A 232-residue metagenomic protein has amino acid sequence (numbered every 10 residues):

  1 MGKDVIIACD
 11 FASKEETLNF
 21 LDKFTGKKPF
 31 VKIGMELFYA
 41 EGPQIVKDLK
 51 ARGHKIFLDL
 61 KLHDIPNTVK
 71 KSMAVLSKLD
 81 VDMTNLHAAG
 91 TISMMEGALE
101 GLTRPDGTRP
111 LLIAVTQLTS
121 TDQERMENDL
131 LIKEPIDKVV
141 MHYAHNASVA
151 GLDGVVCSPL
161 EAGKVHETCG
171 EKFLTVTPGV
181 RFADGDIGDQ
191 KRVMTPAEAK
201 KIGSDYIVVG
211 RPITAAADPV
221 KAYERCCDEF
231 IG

Functional and structural regions predicted by a protein language model:
M1-F20, A162-G170, M194, D228-G232: N-terminal amphipathic alpha-helix/helix-capping segment at the start of soluble metabolic enzymes
G2, T68-S72, S77-D153, E161 (+2 more regions): Conserved anion-binding
K3-C9, V31-I33, I56-L60, T84-L86 (+4 more regions): Hydrophobic faces of well-ordered beta-strands that scaffold small-molecule active sites in alpha/beta enzyme cores
A12-F24, N67-V75, E134-N146, K191-E198: Short, acidic/polar
K14-E16, L37-R52, D64-A74, A88-L111 (+3 more regions): Active-site-adjacent beta->alpha loops and helix N-cap segments on the catalytic face of soluble alpha/beta enzymes
G26, R52, L79, A150 (+1 more regions): Structural motif
L79-I92, D189-A222: Glycine-rich phosphate-binding active-site loops on the catalytic face of alpha/beta enzymes
